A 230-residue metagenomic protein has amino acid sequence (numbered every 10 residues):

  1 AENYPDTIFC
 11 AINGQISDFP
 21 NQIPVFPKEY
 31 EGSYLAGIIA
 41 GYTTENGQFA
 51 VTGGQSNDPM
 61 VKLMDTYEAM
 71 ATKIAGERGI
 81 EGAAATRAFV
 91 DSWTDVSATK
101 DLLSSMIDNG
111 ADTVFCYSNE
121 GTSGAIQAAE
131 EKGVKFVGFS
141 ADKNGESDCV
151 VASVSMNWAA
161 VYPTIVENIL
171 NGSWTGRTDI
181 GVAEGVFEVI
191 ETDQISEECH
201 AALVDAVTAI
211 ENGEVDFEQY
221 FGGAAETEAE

Functional and structural regions predicted by a protein language model:
A1-E230: A residue-level marker of the well-folded mature domains of exported/periplasmic proteins
